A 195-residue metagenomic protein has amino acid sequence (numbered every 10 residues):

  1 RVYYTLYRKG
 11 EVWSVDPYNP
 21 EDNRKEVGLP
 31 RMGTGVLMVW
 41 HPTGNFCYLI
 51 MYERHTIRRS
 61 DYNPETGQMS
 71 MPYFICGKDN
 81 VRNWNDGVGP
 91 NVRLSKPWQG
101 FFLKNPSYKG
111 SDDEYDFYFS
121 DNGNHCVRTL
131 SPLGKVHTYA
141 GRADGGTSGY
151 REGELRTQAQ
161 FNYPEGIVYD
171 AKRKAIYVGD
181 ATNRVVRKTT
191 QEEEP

Functional and structural regions predicted by a protein language model:
Y4-T5, Y48-I50, F119-S120, V178-D180: Residue position within the beta-strands of beta-propeller blades
T5, W13-Y18, R59-Y62, T129-L130 (+2 more regions): Hydrophobic/aromatic beta-strand positions that recur at structurally equivalent sites within the blades
G10-W13, H55-R58, H125-T129, K135 (+1 more regions): A short loop-to-beta-strand structural motif that recurs across blades of beta-propeller domains
Y18-V36, G67-Q99, G134-E165, P195: Gly/Pro-rich loop segments of beta-rich domains
W40-G44, F102-E114, Y169-R173: Residue-level detector of Asp-centered blade-edge/turn motifs that repeat once per structural unit in beta-propeller
Y163-P195: Blade-level signature of beta-propeller repeat domains, shared across WD40, Kelch, NHL, RCC1 and BNR/Asp-box propellers
